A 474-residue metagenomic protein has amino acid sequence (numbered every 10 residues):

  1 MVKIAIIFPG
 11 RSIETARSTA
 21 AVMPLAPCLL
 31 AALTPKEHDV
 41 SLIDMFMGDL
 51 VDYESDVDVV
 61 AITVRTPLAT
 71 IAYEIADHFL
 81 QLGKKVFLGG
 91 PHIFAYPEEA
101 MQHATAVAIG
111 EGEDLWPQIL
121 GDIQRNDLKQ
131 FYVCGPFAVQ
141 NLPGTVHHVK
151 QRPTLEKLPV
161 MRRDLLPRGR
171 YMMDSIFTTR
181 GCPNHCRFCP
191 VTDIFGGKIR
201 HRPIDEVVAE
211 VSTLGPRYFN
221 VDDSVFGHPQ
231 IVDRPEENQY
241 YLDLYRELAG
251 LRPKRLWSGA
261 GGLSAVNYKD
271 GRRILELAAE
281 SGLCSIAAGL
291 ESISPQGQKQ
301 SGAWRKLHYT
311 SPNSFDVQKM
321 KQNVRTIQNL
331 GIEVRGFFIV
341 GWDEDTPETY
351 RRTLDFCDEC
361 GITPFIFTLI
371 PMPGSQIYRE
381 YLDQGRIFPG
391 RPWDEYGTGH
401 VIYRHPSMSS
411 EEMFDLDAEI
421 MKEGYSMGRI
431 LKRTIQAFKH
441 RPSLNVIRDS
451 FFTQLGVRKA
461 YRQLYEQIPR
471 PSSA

Functional and structural regions predicted by a protein language model:
M1-G215: Acidic, low-complexity intrinsically disordered segments
V2-I6, K36-L42, I123, Q376-Y381 (+1 more regions): Radical SAM enzyme core and accessory elements
I4, D39-S41, V86, F219 (+3 more regions): Hydrophobic anchor at the start of a short beta-strand that flanks the dinucleotide cofactor-binding loop
I13-E14, E99, N184, G227-D233 (+4 more regions): Flexible glycine/acidic-rich beta-alpha junction loops that bind and position SAM and/or redox cofactors in anaerobic
A61, A108, P190, N220 (+2 more regions): Conserved beta-strand positions in the central sheet of alpha/beta enzyme cores
E99-Q118, L277-S285, T353-I366: Structural recognition of alpha->loop->beta junctions
P153-R335, V340, T346-R351, D355: Radical SAM [4Fe-4S] cluster-binding motif and immediate context
